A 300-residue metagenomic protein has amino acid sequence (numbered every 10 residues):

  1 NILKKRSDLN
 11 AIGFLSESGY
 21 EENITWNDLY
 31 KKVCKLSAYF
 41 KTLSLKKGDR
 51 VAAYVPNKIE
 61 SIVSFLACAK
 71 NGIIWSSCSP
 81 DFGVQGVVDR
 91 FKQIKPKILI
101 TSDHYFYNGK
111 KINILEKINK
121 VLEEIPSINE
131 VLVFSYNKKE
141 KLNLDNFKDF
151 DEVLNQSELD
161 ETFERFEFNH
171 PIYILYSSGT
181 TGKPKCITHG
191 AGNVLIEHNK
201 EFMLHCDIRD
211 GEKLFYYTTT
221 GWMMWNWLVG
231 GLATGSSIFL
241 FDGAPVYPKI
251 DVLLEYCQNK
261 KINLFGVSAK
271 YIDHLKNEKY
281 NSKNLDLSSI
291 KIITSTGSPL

Functional and structural regions predicted by a protein language model:
I2-T25, S135-L142: AMP-dependent adenylate-forming
D8-N10, L132-V133, D145-Y176, K183 (+3 more regions): Conserved pre-ATP/AMP-binding loop-to-beta segment of ANL
I12-L66, G83-V88, N146-E152, H189-G192: Conserved AMP-binding/adenylate-forming core of the ANL superfamily
R50, P56-V84, I94-L99, E212-K213 (+3 more regions): A short helix-loop-beta submotif of the ANL/AMP-binding
V51, C68, P171, S177-T180 (+4 more regions): Conserved S/T- and glycine-rich ATP-binding loop of Class I adenylate-forming
P56-K58, T218-W222: AMP-binding (ANL) adenylation modules
V84, F91-T101, Y105-L144, T234 (+1 more regions): Conserved adenylate-forming
L195-K213, G221-N263, E278-Y280: Conserved AMP-binding/adenylation subdomain of ANL enzymes
